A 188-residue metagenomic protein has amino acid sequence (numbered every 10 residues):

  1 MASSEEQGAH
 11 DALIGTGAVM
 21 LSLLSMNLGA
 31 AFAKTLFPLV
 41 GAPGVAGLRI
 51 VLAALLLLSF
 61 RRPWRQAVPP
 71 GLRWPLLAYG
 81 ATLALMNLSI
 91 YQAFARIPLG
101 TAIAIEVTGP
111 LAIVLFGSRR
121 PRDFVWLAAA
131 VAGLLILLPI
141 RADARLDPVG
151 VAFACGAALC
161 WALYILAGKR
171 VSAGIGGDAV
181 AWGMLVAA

Functional and structural regions predicted by a protein language model:
M1-G44, A78-A81, L85-S89, A132 (+2 more regions): Glycine-/small-residue-enriched transmembrane alpha-helix faces in small-molecule transporters and effluxers
S25, L58-A102, L134-I136: Specific transmembrane alpha-helical segments of multi-pass solute transporters/efflux pumps, especially DMT/EamA
N27, V51-L55, L111, V131 (+1 more regions): Small-residue-rich packing faces within the transmembrane alpha-helices of Major Facilitator Superfamily
G41-A42, P98, I175-G176: A helix-boundary/kink motif common to multi-pass secondary transporters, especially Major Facilitator Superfamily
G44-A54, L83, Y91-P121, A157: Specific alpha-helical transmembrane segments that line the substrate/conduction pathway and gating interfaces
L48, A102-I105, A167-A187: Helix-helix packing/entry segments at the starts of transmembrane helices
L57, A81, T108, R122-R141 (+1 more regions): Hydrophobic transmembrane alpha-helices of multi-pass small-molecule transport proteins
L57-A67, G109-R120, A162-G174: C-terminal ends of transmembrane helices
